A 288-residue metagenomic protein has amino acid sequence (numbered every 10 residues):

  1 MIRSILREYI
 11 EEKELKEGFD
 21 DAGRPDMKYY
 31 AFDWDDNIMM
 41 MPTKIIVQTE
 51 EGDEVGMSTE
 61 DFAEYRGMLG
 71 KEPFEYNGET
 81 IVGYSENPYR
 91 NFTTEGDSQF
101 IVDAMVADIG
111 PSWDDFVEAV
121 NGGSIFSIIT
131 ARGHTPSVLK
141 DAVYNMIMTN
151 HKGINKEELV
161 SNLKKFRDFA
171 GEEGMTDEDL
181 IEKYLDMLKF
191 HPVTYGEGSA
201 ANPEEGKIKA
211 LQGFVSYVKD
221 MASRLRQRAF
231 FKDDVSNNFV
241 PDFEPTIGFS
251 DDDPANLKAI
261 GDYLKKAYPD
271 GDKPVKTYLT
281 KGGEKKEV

Functional and structural regions predicted by a protein language model:
M1-E17: Protein-protein interaction and targeting regions used for scaffolding, dimerization, and localization
G18-A201: Alpha-helical substrate-recognition element adjacent to the catalytic core
G23-P25, A119-S124, L225, S236-E244 (+1 more regions): Short helix-terminating capping/connector loops at secondary-structure junctions
K28, K207-P254: Conserved Lys-Pro-Asp/Glu-containing loop-to-beta segment of HAD-superfamily phosphomonoesterases, centered on
Y29-F32, S127-I129, T246-D252, K276-T280: Extended hydrophobic secondary-structure segments that form protein cores and membrane-embedded regions
M57-Y76, A267-V288: A short, conserved beta-to-alpha structural element at the edge of catalytic cores that scaffolds binding
E79-F100, E205-A229: Acidic/polar, low-complexity linker and loop regions
D251-K266: Acidic, divalent-metal-coordinating active-site segment for phosphoryl/phosphodiester hydrolysis, typified by short
